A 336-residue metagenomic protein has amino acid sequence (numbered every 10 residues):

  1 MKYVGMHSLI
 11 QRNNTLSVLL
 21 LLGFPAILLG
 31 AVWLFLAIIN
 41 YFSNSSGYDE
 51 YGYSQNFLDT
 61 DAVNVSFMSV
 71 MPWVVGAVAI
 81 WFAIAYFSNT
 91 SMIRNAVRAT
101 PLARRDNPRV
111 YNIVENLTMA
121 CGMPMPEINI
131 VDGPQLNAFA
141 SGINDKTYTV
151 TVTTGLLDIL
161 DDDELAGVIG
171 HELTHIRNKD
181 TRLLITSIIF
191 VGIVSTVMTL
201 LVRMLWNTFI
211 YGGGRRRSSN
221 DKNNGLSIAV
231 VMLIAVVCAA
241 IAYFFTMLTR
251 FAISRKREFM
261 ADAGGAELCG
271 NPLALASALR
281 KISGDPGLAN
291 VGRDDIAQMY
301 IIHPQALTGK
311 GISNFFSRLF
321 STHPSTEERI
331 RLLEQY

Functional and structural regions predicted by a protein language model:
M1-L136, S187-F259, C269, I282-P286 (+1 more regions): Hydrophobic or amphipathic, alpha-helical segments that drive membrane association/targeting
V75-G76, V150-L157, V237: Membrane-embedded alpha-helical segments that form the functional core of polytopic membrane enzymes, especially those
T90, V114, V152, G167-H175 (+2 more regions): Active-site recognition of the HExxH zinc-binding catalytic motif
L102, T154-G167: Short pre-active-site segment immediately N-terminal to the catalytic Zn-binding motif
A120-T147, Y211-N223, A252, G265-Y336: Active-site-proximal gating segments in proteases and membrane effectors
T151, F244, M260, N314-F315: A general alpha-helix detector
L173-I189, L273: Catalytic Zn2+-binding segment of zinc metalloproteases
